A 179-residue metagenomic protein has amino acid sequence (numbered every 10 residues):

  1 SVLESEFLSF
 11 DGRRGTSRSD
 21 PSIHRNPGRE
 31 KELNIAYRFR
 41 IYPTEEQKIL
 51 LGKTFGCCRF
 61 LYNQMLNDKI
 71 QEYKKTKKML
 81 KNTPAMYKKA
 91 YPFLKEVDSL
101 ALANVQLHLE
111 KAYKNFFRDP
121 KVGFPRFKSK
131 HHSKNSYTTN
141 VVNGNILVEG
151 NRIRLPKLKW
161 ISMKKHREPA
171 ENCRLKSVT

Functional and structural regions predicted by a protein language model:
S1-T179: Nucleic-acid substrate recognition interfaces
